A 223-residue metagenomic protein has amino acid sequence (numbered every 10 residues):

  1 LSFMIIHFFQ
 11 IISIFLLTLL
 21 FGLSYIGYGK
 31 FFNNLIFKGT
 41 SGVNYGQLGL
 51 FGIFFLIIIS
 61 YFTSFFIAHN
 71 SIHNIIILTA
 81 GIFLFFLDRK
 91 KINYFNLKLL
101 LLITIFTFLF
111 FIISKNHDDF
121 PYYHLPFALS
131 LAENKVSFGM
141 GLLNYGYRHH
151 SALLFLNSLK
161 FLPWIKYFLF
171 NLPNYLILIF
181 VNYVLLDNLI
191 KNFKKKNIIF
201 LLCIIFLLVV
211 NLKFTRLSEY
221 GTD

Functional and structural regions predicted by a protein language model:
L1-I92: Membrane-embedded, hydrophobic transmembrane alpha-helices
I5-I12, N34-V43, E133-G139, L159 (+3 more regions): Short juxtamembrane and helix-loop transition motifs at transmembrane-helix boundaries in membrane proteins
S13-L17, N96-D119, L208-L212: Transmembrane signal-anchor helices characteristic of membrane glycosylation enzymes that use polyprenol
F51-I58, F200-L208: Hydrophobic membrane-spanning alpha-helices of multi-pass integral membrane proteins
I67-H73, D118, N211-D223: Helix-loop-helix junctions and helix-breaking kinks within/between transmembrane helices of multi-pass membrane
H69-H73, K91-L99, K195-I199: Membrane-interfacial entry segments at the cytosolic side of transmembrane helices
A80-Y94, L102, F106-S114, H149: Transmembrane alpha-helical segments and their membrane-water interfaces
F108-I198, F206, F214-E219: Active-site lumenal/periplasmic loops and adjacent helix-entry segments of GT-C-fold, multi-pass membrane
